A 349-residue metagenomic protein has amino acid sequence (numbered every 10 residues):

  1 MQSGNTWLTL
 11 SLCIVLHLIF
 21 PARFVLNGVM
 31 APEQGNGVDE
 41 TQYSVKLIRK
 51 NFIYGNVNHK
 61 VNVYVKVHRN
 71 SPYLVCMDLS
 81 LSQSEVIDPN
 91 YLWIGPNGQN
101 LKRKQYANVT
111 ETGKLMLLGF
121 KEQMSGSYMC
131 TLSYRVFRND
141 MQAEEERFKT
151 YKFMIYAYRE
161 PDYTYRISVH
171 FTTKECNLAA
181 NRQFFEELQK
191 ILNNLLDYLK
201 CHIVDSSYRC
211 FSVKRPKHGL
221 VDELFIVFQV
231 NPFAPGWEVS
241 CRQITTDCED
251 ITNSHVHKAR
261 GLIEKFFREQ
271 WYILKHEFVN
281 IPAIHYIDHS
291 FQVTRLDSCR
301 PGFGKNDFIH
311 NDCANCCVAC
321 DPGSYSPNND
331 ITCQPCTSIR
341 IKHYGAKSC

Functional and structural regions predicted by a protein language model:
Q2-V239, L262, V279-Y286, R295-D297: Immunoglobulin-superfamily
V63, L81, R135, N139-A143 (+2 more regions): Disulfide-rich, cysteine-dense extracellular ectodomains and adjacent flexible linkers of secreted and cell-surface
